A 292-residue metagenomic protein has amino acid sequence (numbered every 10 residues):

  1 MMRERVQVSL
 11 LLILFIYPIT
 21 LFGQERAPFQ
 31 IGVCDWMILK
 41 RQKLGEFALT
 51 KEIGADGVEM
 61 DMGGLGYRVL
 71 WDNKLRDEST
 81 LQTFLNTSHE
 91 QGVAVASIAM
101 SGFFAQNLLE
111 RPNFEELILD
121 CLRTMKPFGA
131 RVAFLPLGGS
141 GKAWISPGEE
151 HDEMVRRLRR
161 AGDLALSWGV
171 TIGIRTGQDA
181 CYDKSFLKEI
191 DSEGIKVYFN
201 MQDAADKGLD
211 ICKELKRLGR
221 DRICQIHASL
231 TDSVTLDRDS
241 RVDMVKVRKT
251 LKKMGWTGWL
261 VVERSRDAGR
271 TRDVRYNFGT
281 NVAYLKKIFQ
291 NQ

Functional and structural regions predicted by a protein language model:
M1-S9: Bacterial N-terminal signal peptides that target proteins for export
R3, Q24-I31, R41-D56, A180-Q292: Histidine-acidic metal/acid-base catalytic patches
S9-T20: Bacterial N-terminal signal peptides
M37, M62-G64, S101-F104, L137-G141 (+4 more regions): Active-site-proximal loop/turn and secondary-structure-junction residues that shape catalytic pockets, frequently
E59, S97-A99, F134, G173 (+2 more regions): Conserved beta-strand positions in the central sheet of alpha/beta enzyme cores
D61-T83, L137-I145: Glycine-rich, proline-tolerant flexible connector loops at the mouths of alpha/beta enzymes
K74-L81, P112-L119, P147-L158, D210-K216 (+2 more regions): Charged helix-capping and loop-helix junction motifs
H89-Q91, F104-V197, D206: Active-site acidic/histidine proton-transfer and metal-coordination neighborhood in alpha/beta enzyme cores
